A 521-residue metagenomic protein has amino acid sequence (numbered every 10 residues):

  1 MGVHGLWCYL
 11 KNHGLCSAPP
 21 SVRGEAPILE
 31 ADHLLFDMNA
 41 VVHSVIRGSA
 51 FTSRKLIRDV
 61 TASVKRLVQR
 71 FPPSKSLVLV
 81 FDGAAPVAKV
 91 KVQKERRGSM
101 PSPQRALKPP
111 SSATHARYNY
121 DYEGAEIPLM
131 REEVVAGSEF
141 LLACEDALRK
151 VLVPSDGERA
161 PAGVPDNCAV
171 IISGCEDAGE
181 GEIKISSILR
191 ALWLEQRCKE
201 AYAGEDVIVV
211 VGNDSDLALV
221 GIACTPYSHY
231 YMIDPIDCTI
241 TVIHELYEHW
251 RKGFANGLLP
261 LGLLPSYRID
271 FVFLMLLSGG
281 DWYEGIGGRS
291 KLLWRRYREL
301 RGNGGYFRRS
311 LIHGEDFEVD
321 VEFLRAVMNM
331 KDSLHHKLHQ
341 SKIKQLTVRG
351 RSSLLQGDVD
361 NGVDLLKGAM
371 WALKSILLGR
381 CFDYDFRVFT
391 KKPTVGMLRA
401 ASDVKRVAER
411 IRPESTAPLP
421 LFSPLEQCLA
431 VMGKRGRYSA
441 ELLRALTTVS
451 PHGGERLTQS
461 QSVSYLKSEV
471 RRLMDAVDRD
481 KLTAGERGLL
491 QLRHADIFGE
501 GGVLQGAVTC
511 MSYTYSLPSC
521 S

Functional and structural regions predicted by a protein language model:
M1-S521: Noncatalytic, typically N-terminal accessory segments of nucleic acid-processing enzymes and closely related
